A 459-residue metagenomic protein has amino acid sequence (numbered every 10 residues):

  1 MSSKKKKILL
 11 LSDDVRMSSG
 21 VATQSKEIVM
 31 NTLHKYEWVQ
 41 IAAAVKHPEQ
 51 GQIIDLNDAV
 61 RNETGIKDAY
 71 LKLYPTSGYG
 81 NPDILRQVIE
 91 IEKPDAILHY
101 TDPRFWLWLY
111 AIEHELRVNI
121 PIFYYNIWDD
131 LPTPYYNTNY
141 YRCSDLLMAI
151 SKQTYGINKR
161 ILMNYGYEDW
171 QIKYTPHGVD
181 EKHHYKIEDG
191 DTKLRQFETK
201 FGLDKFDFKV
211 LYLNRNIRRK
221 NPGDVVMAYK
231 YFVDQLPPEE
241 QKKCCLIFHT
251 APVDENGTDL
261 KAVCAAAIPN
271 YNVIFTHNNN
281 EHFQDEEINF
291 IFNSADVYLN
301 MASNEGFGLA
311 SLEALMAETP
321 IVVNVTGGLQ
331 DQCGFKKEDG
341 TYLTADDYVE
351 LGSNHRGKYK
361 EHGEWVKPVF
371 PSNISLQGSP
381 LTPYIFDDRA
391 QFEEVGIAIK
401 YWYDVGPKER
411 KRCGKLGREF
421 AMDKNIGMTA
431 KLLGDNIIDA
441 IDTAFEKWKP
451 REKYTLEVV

Functional and structural regions predicted by a protein language model:
M1-D58, E92, E457-V459: N-terminal subdomain of nucleotide-sugar transferases
L10, L203-K220, V226-Y229, L246-I247: Conserved donor-binding/catalytic core segment of Leloir-type glycosyltransferases
P134-Y174, V179-I187, A262: A short, active-site helix/loop in glycosyltransferases that binds the activated sugar's phosphate group
Y185-L203: A short helix/loop element that forms part of the nucleotide-sugar donor recognition site in Leloir-type
G257-E286, F290: Nucleotide-activated donor-binding/catalytic signature segment of Leloir-type glycosyltransferases, i.e., the conserved
S303: Aromatic "clamp/platform" in nucleotide-sugar-dependent glycosyltransferases that forms part of the donor/acceptor
P320-V323, G340-T344: Short hydrophobic beta-strand element within catalytic cores of glycosyltransferases and related nucleotide-activated
K360-V459: C-terminal amphipathic helix plus adjacent low-complexity, charged tail appended to glycosyltransferase catalytic
